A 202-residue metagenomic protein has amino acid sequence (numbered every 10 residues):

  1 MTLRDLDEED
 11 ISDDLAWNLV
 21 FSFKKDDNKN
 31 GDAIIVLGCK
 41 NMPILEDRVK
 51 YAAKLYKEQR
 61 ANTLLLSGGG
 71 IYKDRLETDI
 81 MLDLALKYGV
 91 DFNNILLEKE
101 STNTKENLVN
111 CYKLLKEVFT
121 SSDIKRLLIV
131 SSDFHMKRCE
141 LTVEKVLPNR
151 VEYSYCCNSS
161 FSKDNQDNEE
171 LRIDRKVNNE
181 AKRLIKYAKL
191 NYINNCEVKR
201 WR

Functional and structural regions predicted by a protein language model:
M1-V177: A structural signal for short, hydrophobic/glycine-enriched beta-strand patches
S160, D164-R202: A structured, mid-to-C-terminal "fold-capping" secondary-structure block
